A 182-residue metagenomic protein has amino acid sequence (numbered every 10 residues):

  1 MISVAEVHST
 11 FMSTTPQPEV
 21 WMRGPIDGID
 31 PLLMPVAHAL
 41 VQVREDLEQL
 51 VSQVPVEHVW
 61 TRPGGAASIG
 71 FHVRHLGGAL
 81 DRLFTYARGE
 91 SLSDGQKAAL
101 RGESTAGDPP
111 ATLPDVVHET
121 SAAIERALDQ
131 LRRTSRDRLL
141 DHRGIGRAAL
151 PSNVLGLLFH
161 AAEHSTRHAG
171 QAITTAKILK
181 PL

Functional and structural regions predicted by a protein language model:
S3-I26, L33, A37-R44, E48 (+2 more regions): Short, contiguous alpha-helical
V43, L50, L76, T120-A123 (+1 more regions): Amphipathic alpha-helices that form helix-helix packing interfaces
S104-D141, I145, N153-A161, S165: Acidic/histidine-rich alpha-helical segments that form the ligand environment of transition-metal centers
